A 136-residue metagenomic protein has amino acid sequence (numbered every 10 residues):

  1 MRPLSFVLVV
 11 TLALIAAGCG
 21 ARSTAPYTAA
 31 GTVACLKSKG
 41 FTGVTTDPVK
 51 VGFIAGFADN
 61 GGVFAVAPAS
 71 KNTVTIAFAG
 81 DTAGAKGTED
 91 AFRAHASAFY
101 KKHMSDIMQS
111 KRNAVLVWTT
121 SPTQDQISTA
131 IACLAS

Functional and structural regions predicted by a protein language model:
M1-L8: Positively charged n-region of N-terminal signal peptides that target proteins for export
I15-G18: C-terminal motif of bacterial Sec signal peptides marking the signal peptidase cleavage site
G20-R22: Bacterial signal peptide processing site
K37-G52, S136: Short secondary-structure junctions
D47-N72: Secretory pathway targeting signatures of secreted, lumenal, and periplasmic proteins
F53, A85-S105: An anionic, turn-rich surface loop/hairpin at beta-sheet edges that serves as a generic interaction/coordination patch
A67-G87: A short acidic-to-branched-hydrophobic micro-motif
S97-S136: A short, solvent-exposed beta-edge/loop patch
